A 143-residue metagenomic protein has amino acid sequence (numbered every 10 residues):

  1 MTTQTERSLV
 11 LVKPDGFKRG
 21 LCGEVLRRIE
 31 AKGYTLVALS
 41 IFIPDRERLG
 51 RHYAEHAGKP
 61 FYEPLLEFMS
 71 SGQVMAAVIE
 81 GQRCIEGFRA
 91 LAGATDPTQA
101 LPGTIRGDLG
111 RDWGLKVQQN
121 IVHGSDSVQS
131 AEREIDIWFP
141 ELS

Functional and structural regions predicted by a protein language model:
M1-S143: Non-catalytic terminal and connector segments of soluble metabolic enzymes
